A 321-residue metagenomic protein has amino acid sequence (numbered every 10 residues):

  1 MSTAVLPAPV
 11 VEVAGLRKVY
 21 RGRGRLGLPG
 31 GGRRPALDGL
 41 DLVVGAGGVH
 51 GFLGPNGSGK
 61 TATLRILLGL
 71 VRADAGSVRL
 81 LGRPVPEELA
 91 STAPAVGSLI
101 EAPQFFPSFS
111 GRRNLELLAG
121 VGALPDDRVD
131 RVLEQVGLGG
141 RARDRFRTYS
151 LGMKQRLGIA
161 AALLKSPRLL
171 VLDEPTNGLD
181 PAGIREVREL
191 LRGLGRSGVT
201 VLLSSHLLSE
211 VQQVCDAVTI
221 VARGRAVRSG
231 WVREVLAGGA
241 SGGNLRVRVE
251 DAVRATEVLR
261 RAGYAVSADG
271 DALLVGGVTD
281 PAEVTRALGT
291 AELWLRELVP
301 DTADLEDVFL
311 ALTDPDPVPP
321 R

Functional and structural regions predicted by a protein language model:
S2-A4, R23-L28, R131, W231-G238: Short, flexible cytosolic linker that couples an ABC transmembrane/permease module to its adjacent nucleotide-binding
S2-P7, V278-R321: C-terminal coupling/interaction segments
A8-L203, L208-D216, I220-A222: ABC transporter nucleotide-binding domains
G22, A46, G140, V249-D251 (+2 more regions): Non-catalytic surface loops within mature trypsin-like serine protease
G122, V218, G239, G263 (+2 more regions): Conserved NTP-handling cores and scaffolds of large molecular machines
V187-G276: ABC transporter nucleotide-binding domain
